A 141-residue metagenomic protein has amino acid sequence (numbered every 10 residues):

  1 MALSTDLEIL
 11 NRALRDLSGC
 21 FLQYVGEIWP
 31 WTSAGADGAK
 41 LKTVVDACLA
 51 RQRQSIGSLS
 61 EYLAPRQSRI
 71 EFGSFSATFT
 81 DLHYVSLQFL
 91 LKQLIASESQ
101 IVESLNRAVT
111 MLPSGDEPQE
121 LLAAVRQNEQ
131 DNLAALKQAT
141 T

Functional and structural regions predicted by a protein language model:
M1-A13, L87: Disorder-to-helix initiation segments
A2-T5, C20-A47, I101-P118: Helix-loop segments that flank and shape redox-cofactor active sites
N11, R15-S18, L22, D46-G57 (+2 more regions): Generic structural signal for well-ordered, non-transmembrane alpha-helical segments in soluble/cytosolic regions
G26, S33, E61-A64, S68 (+3 more regions): Sparse recognition of residues in long alpha-helices and their boundaries
S33, D37-K40, F72-F75, F79-L87 (+2 more regions): Short amphipathic alpha-helical patches
A39-G73, A135-T141: Conserved alpha-helical segments that form or flank metal/cofactor-binding pockets of metalloenzymes
G57-A96: Carboxylate-rich helix-loop segments that flank metal/cofactor sites and access channels in metalloenzymes
S97-T141: Preference for long, well-ordered alpha-helical segments
